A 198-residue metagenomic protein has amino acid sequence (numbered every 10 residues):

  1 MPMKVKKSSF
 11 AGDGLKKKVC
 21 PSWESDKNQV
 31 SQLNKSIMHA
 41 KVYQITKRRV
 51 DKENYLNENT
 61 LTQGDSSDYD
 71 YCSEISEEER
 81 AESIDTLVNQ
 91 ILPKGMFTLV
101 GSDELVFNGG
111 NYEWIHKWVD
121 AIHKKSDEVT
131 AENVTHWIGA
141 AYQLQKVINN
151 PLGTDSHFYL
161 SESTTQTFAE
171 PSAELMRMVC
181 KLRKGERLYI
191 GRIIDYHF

Functional and structural regions predicted by a protein language model:
M1-M3: Methionine residue identity
V5-K7, V42: Generic extreme N-terminus detector
K7-G14, V19-C20: Positively charged N-terminal leader segments that act as targeting/secretion signals
F10-A11, E24-K27, L33, E78 (+3 more regions): Serine/proline-rich low-complexity intrinsically disordered segments, especially terminal tails, linkers
P21-Y71, L188-F198: Short, extreme N-terminal segment that most often corresponds to the first beta-strand
D26-Q32, L144-K146, S172-L182: Intrinsically disordered, low-complexity boundary segments flanking structured domains
D65-S161: Low-complexity, serine/threonine/proline-enriched polar segments
F158-F198: Acidic, proline/glycine-rich low-complexity IDRs
